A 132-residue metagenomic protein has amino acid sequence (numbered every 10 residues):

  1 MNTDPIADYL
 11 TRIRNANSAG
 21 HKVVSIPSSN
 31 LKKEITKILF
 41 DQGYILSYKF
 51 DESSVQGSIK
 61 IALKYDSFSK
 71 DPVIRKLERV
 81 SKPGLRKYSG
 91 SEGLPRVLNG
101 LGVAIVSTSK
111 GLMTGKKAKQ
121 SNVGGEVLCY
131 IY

Functional and structural regions predicted by a protein language model:
M1-Y132: Core subunits and conserved enzymes of cellular information-processing and envelope-translocation systems across
